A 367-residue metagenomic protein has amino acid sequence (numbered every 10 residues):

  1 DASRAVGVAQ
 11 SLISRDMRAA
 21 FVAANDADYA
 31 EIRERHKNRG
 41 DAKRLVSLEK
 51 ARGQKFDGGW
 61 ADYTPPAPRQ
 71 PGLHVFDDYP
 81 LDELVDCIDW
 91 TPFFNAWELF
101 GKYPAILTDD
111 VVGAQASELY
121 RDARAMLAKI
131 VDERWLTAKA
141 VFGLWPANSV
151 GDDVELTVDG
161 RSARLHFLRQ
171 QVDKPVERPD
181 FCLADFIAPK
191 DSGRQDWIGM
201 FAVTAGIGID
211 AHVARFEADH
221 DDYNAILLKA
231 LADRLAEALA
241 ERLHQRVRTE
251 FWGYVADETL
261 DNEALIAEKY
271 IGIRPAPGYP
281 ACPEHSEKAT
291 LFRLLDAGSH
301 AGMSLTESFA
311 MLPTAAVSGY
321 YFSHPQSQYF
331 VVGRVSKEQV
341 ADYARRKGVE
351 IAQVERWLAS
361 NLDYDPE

Functional and structural regions predicted by a protein language model:
S3-I226, A230, F251: Active-site loops and adjacent core secondary-structure elements that bind or stabilize anionic groups
R178-E367: C-terminal accessory domains/tails appended to large, multi-domain proteins
